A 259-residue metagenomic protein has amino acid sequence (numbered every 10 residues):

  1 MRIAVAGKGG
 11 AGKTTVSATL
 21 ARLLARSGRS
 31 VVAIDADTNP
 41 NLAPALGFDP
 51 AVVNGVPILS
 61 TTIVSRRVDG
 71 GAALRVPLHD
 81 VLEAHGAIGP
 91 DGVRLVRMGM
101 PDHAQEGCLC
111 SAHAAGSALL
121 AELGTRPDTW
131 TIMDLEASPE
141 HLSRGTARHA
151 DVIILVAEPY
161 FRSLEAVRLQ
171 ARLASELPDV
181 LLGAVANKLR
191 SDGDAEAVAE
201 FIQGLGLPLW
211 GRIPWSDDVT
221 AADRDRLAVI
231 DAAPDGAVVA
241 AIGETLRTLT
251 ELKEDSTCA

Functional and structural regions predicted by a protein language model:
V5: Hydrophobic anchor at the beta1->P-loop junction of P-loop NTPases
G9-G10: Walker A (P-loop) phosphate-binding loop of P-loop NTPases
K13: Conserved lysine of the Walker
V16: Hydrophobic positions on the alpha1 helix immediately C-terminal to the Walker A/P-loop
L23-D91: N-terminal phosphate/diphosphate-binding loop that engages ATP/GTP or pyrophosphate donors across diverse enzyme folds
R26-S27, A112-R212, A221: Conserved catalytic-core segment of NTP-binding enzymes
L74-E140: Phosphate-binding/switch loop-helix module in NTP-utilizing enzymes
D225-G236: C-terminal boundary of histidine-terminating zinc-finger modules
